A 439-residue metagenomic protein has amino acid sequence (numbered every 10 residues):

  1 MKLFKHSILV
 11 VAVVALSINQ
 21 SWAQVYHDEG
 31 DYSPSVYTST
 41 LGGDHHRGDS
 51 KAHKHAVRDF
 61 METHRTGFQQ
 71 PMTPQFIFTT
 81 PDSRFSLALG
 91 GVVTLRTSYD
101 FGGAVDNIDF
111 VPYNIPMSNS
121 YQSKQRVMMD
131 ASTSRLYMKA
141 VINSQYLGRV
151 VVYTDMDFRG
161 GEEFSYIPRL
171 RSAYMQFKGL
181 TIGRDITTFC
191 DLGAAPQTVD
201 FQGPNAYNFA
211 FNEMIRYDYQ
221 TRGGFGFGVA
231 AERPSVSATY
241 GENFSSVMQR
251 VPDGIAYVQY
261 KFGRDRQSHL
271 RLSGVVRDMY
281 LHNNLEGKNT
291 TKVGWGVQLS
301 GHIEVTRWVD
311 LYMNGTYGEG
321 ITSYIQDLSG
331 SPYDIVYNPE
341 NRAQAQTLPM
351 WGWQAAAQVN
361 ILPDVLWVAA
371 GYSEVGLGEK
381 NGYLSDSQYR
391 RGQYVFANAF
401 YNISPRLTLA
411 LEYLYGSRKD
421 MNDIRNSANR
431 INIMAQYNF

Functional and structural regions predicted by a protein language model:
H6, V13, Q20-F101: N-terminal periplasmic/intermembrane-space "pro-region" immediately following the signal or transit peptide
Y26, S427-F439: Outer-membrane beta-barrel "beta-signal"
T80-D109, Y121-S237, I255, Q259-K261 (+2 more regions): Outer membrane beta-barrel
F85, Q125-S134, I167-R171, Q176 (+6 more regions): Residues that define the transmembrane beta-barrel architecture of outer-membrane proteins
G103-I108, E163-L170, G193-D200, A238-S246 (+5 more regions): Outer-membrane beta-barrel translocator domains and adjoining extracellular loop/strand segments of Gram-negative
Y146-L147, G179-I186, G223-F227, D265-L270 (+3 more regions): Repeated loop/turn-to-beta-strand initiation elements of outer-membrane beta-barrel proteins
R149-G160, F227-R233, S273-D278, W367-K380 (+1 more regions): Transmembrane beta-strand segments that form the barrel wall of outer-membrane beta-barrel proteins
K261-L384, Y389: Detector for outer-membrane/organellar transmembrane beta-barrel domains, recognizing the amphipathic beta-strand
